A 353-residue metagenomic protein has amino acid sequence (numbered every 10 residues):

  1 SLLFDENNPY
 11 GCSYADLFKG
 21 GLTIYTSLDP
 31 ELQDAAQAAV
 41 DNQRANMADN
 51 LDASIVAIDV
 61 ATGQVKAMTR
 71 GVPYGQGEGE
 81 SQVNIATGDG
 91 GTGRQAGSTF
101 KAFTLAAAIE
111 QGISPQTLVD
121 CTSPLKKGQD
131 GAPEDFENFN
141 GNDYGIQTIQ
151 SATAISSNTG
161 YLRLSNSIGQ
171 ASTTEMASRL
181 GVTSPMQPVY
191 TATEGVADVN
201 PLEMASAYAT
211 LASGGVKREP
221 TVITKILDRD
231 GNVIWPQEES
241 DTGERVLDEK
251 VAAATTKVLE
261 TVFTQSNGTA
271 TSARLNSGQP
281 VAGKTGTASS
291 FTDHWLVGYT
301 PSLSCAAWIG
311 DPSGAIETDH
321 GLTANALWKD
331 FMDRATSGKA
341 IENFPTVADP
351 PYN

Functional and structural regions predicted by a protein language model:
S1-Y10, P351-N353: Extracytoplasmic low-complexity, Pro/Thr/Ser/Ala/Gly-rich segments that lie immediately after a secretion/anchoring
D5, P9-G20, I24, P30-Q150 (+7 more regions): Short pre-catalytic segments that frame enzyme active sites
T26-N46, M68, Q76-Q95, F100 (+3 more regions): A penicillin-recognizing enzyme superfamily signal
I149, Y161, T191, P201-M204: Short runs of predominantly hydrophobic/aromatic residues within well-ordered alpha helices that form helix-helix
N158-S178, T285: A small/polar active-site loop signature that marks catalytic segments
